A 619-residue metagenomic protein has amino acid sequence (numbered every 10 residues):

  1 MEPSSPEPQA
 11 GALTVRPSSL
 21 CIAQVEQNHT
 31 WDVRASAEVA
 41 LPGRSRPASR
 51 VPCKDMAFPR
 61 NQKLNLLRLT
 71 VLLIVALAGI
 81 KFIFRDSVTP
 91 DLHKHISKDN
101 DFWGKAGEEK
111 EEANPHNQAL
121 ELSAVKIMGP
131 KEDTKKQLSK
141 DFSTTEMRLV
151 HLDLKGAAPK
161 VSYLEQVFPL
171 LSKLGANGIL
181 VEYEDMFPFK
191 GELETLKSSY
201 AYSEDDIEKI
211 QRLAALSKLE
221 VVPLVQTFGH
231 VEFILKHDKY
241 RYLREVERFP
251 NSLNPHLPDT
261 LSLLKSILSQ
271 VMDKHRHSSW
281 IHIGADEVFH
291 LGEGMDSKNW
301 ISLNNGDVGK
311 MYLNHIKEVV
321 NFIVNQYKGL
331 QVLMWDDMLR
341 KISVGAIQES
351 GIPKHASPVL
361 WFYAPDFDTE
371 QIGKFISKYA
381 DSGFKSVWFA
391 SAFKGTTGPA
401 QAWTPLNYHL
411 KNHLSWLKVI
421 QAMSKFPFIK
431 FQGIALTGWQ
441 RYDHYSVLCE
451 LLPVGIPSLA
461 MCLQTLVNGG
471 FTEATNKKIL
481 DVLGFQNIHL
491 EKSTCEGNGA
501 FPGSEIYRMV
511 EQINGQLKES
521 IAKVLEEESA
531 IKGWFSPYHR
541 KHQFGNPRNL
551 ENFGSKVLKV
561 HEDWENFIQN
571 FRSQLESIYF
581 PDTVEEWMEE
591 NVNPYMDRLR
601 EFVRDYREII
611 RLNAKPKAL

Functional and structural regions predicted by a protein language model:
M1-S5, L13-T14: Short glycine-rich, low-complexity segments
Q9, Q24-H29: Low-complexity, intrinsically disordered or signal/transmembrane-proximal segments
S19, N28-L64, S97-E111: Short, low-complexity, Lys/Arg-enriched N-terminal segments of secretory-pathway carbohydrate enzymes
A57-L72, G79-F84, K126-Q137, E165 (+6 more regions): Substrate-binding groove of N-acetylhexosamine-processing glycoside hydrolases
R68-I74, I83, S87-K94, Y200: Extended acidic/polar, glycine-enriched regions that form or flank non-catalytic beta-rich accessory modules
R85-A119: Ser/Thr/Pro/Gly-rich low-complexity linker/stalk segments immediately outside membranes or between
G104, I127-M128, E132-A158: Boundary/entry segment of secreted carbohydrate-active catalytic domains
T144-L360, S391-W403: Aromatic-lined carbohydrate-binding surfaces of glycoside hydrolases
